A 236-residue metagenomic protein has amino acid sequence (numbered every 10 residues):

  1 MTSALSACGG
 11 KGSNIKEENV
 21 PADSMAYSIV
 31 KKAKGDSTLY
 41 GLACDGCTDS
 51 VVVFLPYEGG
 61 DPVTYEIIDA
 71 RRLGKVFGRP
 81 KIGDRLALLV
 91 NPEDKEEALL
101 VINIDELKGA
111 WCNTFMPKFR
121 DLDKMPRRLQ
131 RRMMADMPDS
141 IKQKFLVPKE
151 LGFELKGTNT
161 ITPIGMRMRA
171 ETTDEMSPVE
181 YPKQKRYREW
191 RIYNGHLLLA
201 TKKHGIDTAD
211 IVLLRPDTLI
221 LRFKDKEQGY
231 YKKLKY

Functional and structural regions predicted by a protein language model:
A4-A7: C-terminal motif of bacterial Sec signal peptides marking the signal peptidase cleavage site
G9-K11: Bacterial signal peptide processing site
V20-L42, G46-S50, G60, D123-Y193: N-terminal glycine/threonine-rich, aromatic-flanked beta-hairpin/loop signature
D49, V90-E97: Short, charged beta-turn/beta-strand-edge "cap" motif at the junction between a beta-strand and an adjacent loop
D61-F77: Beta-strand/loop nucleic-acid-binding surfaces
L73-A87: Short nucleic-acid-contacting surface segments enriched for D/E, G, S/T with interspersed K/R
F77-P80, E97-C112: N-terminal helix-cap/turn-to-beta initiation motif at the start of protein domains
E106-K108, P182-R186, P216-Y236: Edge beta-strand at a domain terminus
